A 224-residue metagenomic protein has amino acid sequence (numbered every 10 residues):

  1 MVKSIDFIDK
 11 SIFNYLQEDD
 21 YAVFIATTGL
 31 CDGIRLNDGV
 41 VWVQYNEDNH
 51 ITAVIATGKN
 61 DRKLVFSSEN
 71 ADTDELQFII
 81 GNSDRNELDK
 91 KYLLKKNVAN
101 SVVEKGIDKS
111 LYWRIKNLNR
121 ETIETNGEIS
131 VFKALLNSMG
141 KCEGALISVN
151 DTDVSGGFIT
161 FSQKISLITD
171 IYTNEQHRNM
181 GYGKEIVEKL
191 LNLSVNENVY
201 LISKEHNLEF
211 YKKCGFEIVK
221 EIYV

Functional and structural regions predicted by a protein language model:
M1-D72, V149-T169, E175: Conserved donor-binding loop and adjoining core beta-sheet/short helix segment in diverse acyl/aminoacyl transferases
M1-T27, K90-V131, L146: Short amphipathic alpha-helix that is part of the acyltransferase structural core
G39, L76, C142, N196-N198: Short, high-confidence coil segments that cap the C-terminus of an alpha-helix and link into the following beta-strand
I51-I107, V224: Acyl-donor-binding surface of acyltransferase catalytic domains
A71-E75, T173, N179-L193, K213: Conserved acetyl-CoA-binding loop-helix of GNAT-fold acetyltransferases
S83-L88, K184, V199, E205-I222: Conserved active-site alpha-helix within GNAT-family acetyltransferase domains
K116-T173: A mid-sequence, solvent-exposed acidic-amphipathic segment
